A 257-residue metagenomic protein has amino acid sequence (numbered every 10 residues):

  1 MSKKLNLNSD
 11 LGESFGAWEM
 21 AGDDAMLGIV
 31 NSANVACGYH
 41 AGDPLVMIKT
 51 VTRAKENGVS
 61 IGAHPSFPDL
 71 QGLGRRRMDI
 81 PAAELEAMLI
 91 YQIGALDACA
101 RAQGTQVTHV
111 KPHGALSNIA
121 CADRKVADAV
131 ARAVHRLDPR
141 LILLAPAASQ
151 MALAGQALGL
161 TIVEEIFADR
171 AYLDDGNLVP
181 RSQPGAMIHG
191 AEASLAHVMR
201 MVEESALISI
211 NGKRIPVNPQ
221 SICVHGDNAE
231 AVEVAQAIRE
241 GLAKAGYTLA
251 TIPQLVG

Functional and structural regions predicted by a protein language model:
D10, H64, V110, V224: Conserved, mostly hydrophobic/aromatic
W18-D23, A41-K55, C121-D128, A147-A157: Active-site-adjacent beta->alpha loops and helix N-cap segments on the catalytic face of soluble alpha/beta enzymes
E19, D23, A33-A41, Q71-E86 (+4 more regions): Glycine-rich tight-turn/loop motif centered on a GG-T
D24-G28, K49-G62, R101-Q103: Acidic (Asp/Glu)-rich catalytic clusters
D69-H109: Glycine/small-residue-rich loop that forms an oxyanion/phosphate-binding "nest" at active or ligand-binding sites
G104-Q150: Hydrophobic, well-structured mid-protein blocks that either form specific transmembrane helices
A148-A206: Active-site rim beta-loop-alpha module in soluble metabolic enzymes
R181-A186, G190-G257: C-terminal alpha-helical cap/extension of soluble enzyme domains
